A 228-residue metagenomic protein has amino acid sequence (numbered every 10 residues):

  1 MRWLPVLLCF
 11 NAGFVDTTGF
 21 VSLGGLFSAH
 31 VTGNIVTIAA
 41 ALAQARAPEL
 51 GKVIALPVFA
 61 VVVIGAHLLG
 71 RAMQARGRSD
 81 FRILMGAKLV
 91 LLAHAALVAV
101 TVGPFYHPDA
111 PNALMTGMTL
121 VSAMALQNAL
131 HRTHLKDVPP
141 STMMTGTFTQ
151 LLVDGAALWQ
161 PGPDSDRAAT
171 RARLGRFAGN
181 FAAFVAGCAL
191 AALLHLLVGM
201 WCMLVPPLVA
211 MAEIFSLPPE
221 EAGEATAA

Functional and structural regions predicted by a protein language model:
M1-A228: Alpha-helical transmembrane segments of multi-pass membrane proteins
